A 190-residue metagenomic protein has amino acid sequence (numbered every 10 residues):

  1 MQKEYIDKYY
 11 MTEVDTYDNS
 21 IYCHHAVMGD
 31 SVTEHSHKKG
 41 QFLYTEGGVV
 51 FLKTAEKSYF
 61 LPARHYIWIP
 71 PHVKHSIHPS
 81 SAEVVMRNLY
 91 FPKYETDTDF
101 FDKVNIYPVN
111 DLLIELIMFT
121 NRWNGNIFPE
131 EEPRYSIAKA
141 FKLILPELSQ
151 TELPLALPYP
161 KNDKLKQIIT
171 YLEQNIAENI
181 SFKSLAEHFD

Functional and structural regions predicted by a protein language model:
M1-K53, Y59: Generic protein-terminus/edge-of-domain signal
S31-H37, I77-S80, T98-D102, P129: Short histidine-centered beta-strand/loop micro-motifs that create catalytic or ligand/metal-coordination sites
E56-P71: Short acidic-glycine-tyrosine-enriched beta hairpin
H72-T96, K103-V104: Ligand-binding loop in jelly-roll beta-barrel domains
R87, T96-T98, F119, W123: Low-complexity, small/basic-enriched stretches that occur predominantly at protein N-termini or linker tails
F101-M118: Aromatic/histidine-rich interaction motifs
D102-N105, N124-F189: Short, Lys/Arg-enriched, Trp-marked, Pro/Gly-tolerant hinge/linker segments that flank
